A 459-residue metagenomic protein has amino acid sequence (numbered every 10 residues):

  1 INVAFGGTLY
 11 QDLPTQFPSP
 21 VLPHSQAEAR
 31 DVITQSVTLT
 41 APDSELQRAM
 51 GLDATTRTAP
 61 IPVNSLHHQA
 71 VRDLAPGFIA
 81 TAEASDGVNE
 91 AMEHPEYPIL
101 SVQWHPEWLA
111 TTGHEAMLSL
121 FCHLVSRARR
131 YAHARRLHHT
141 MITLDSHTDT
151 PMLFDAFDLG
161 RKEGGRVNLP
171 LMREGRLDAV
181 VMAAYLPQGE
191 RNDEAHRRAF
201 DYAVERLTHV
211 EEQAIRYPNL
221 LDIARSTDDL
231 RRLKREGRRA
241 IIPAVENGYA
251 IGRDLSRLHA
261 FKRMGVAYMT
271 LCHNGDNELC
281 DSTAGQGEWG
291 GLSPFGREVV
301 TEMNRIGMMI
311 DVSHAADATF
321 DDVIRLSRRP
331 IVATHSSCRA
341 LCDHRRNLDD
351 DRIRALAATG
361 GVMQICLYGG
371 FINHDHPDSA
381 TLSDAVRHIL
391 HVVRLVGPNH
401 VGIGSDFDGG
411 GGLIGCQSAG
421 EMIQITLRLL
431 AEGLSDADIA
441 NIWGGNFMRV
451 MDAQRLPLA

Functional and structural regions predicted by a protein language model:
I1-T8, H105: Catalytic nucleophile loop
F5, P95, L326-S327: Short, structured coil segments at secondary-structure junctions
D12, T38, N64, D311 (+3 more regions): Short, conserved beta-strand edge motifs with alternating hydrophobic and charged residues
P14, P18-R136: Amide-donor transfer/coupling interface in amidating biosynthetic enzymes
V63-A70, S101-P106, T143-T150, V266 (+2 more regions): Histidine-centered catalytic micro-motifs
L120-R127, E298-M303, D351-L356: Catalytic-core regions built around general acid/base machinery
A134-E288, D343-I403, F407-A459: N-terminal hydrophobic targeting/anchoring segments and the immediately downstream early-domain regions of hydrolases
Y249-G252, R263-N347: Divalent metal-binding pocket/active-site signature
